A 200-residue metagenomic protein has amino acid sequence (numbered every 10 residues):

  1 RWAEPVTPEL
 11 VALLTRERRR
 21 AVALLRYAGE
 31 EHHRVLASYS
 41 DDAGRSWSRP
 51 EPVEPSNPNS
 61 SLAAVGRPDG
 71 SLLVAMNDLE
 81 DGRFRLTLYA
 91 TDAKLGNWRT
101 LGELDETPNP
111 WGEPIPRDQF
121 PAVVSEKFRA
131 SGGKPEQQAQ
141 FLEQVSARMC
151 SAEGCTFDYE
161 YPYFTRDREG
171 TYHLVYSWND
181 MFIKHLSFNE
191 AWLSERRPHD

Functional and structural regions predicted by a protein language model:
R1-D200: Asp-box/BNR beta-propeller blade signature and adjacent active/binding-site loops in extracellular glycan-interacting
